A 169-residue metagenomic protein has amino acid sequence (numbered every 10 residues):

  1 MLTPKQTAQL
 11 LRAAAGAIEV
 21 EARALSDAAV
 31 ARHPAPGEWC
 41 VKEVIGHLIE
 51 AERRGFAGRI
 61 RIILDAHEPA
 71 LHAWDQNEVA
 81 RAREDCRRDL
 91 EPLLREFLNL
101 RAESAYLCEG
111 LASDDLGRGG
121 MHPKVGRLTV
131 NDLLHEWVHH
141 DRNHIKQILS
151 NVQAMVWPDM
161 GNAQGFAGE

Functional and structural regions predicted by a protein language model:
M1-A29, A51-G58, I62, H139: Alpha-helical bundle segments that constitute or directly flank the non-heme di-iron/ferroxidase center
L2, Q6-Q9, R32-H33, D65 (+4 more regions): Solvent-exposed interaction patches of small proteins and small membrane subunits
T3, V41, A82-D89, V125-T129: Short amphipathic alpha-helical segments at helix-loop
L10-A14, E21, N77-R118, L134-W137: Acidic/histidine-rich alpha-helical segments that form the ligand environment of transition-metal centers
A17-A24, A28, R59, E103 (+2 more regions): Amphipathic, soluble alpha-helical interaction motifs
A31-Q76, A105, G119-E169: Short, contiguous alpha-helical
